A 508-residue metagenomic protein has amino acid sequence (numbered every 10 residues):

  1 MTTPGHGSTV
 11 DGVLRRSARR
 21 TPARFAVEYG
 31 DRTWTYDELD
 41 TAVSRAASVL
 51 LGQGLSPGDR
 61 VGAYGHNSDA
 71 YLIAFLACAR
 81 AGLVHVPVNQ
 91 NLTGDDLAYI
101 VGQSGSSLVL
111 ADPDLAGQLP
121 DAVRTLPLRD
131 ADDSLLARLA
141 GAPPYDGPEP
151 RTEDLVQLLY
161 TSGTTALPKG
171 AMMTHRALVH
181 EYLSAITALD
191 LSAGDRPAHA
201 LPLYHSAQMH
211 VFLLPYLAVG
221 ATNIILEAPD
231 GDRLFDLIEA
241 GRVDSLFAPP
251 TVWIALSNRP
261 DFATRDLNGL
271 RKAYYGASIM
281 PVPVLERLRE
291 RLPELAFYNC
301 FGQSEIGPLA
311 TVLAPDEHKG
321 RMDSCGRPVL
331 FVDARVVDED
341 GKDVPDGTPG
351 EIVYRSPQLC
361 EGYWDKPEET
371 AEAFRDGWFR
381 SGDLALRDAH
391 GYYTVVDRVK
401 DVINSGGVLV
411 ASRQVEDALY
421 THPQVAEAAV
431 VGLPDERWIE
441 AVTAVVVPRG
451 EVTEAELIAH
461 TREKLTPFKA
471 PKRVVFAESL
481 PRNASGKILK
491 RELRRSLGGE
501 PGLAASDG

Functional and structural regions predicted by a protein language model:
T2-V10, R15, A23-S68, L72-L76 (+1 more regions): Conserved AMP-binding/adenylate-forming core of the ANL superfamily
G7-S8, A23, A142-Y160, L167 (+1 more regions): Conserved pre-ATP/AMP-binding loop-to-beta segment of ANL
D31, D114-T152, R259: ANL superfamily adenylate-forming
T35-D37, V156-L183: Conserved AMP-binding A3 loop
D40-S48, A171-S192, A200, H210 (+2 more regions): Conserved structural elements of the adenylate-forming
L92, V109, L246, S356 (+6 more regions): AMP-binding/adenylate-forming catalytic core of the ANL superfamily
V179-R196, S206-S245, R259: Conserved AMP-binding/adenylation subdomain of ANL enzymes
V243-F247, R259-G320, D333: Gly/Ser/Thr-rich phosphate-binding loop
